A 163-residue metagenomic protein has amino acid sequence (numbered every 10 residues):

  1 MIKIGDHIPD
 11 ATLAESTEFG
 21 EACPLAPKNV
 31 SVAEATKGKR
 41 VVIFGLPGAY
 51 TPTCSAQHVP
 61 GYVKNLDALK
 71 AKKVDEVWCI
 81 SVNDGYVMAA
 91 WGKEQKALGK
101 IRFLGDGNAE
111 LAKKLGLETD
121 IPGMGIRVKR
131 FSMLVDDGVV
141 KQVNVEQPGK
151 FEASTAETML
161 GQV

Functional and structural regions predicted by a protein language model:
M1-V163: Chalcogenol-based redox active-site neighborhoods
